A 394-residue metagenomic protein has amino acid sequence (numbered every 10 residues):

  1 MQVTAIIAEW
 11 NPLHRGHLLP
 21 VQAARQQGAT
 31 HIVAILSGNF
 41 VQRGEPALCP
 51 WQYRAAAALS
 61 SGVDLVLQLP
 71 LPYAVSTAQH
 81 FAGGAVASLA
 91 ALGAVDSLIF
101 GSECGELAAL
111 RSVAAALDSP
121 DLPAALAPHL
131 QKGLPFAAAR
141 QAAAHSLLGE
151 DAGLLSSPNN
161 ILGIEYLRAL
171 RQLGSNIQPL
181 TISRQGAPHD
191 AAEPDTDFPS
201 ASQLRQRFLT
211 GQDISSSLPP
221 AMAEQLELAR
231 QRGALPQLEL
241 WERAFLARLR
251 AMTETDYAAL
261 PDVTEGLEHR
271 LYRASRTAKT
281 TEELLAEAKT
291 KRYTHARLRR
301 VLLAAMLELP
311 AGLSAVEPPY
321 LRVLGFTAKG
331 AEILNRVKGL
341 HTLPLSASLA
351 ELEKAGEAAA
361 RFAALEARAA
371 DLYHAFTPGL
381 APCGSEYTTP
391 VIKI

Functional and structural regions predicted by a protein language model:
M1-R54: N-terminal catalytic cores of NTP/NDP-binding nucleotidyl/phosphoryl-transfer enzymes
A5-I7, I35-L36, L67-L69, L180-I182: Short beta-strands and strand-loop turn motifs
I7-A8, V41-Q42, A58, P72-Y73 (+1 more regions): Short, contiguous strand/loop micro-motifs
R25, L59, A90-A91: Non-catalytic positions within long, well-ordered alpha-helices that form the structural scaffold/packing of enzyme
A29, V63, A94-V95: Short, high-confidence coil segments that cap the C-terminus of an alpha-helix and link into the following beta-strand
A55-P70: A glycine-rich helix N-cap at a beta->alpha junction
L69-I394: Active-site cores that bind ATP or allylic diphosphates and position pyrophosphate for catalysis
